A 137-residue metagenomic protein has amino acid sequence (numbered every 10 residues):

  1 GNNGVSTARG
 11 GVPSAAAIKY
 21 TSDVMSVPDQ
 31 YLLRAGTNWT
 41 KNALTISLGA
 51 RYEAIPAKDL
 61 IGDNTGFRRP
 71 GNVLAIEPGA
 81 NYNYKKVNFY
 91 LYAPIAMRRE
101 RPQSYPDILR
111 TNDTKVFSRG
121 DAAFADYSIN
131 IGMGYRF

Functional and structural regions predicted by a protein language model:
G1-N3: Aromatic- and glycine-enriched pocket-lining scaffold segments that form the walls of small-molecule binding clefts
V5-F137: Outer membrane beta-barrel transmembrane domains
